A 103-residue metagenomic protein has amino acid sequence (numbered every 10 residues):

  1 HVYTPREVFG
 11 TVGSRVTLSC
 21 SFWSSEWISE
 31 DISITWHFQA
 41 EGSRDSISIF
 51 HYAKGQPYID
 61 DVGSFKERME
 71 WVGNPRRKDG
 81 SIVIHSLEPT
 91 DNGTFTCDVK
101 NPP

Functional and structural regions predicted by a protein language model:
H1-S19, E26-W27: N-terminal edge beta-strand
P5-F9, Y52-T90, N101-P103: Extracellular beta-strand/loop-rich beta-sandwich domains predominantly from IgSF
R15-S25, I32-A40, V83-S86, D91-P102: Structural signature of extracellular immunoglobulin-like
S25-K66: N-terminal V-set
